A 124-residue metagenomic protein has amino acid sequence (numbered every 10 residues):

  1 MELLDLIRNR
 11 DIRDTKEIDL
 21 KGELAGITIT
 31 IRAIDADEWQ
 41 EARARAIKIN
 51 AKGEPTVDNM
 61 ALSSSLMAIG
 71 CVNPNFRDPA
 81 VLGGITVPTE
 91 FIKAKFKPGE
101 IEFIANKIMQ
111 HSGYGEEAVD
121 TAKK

Functional and structural regions predicted by a protein language model:
M1-D14: Extended acidic low-complexity intrinsically disordered regions
D5-R8, G22, G26: Generic detector of low-complexity/intrinsically disordered segments and short hydrophobic N-terminal stretches
D14-L24: Short acidic-hydrophobic surface loop/beta-edge motif
L24-K124: Short, surface-exposed, charged amphipathic helix/loop patches that serve as local interaction elements
